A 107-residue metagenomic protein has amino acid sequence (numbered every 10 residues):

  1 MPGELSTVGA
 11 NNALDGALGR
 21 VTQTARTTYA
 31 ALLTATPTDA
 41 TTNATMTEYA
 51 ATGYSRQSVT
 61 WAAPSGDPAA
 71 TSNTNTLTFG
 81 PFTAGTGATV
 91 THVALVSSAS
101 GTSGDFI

Functional and structural regions predicted by a protein language model:
M1-V93, S97-I107: Small cysteine-rich, disulfide-bonded extracellular modules of the LU/uPAR three-finger superfamily and closely related
